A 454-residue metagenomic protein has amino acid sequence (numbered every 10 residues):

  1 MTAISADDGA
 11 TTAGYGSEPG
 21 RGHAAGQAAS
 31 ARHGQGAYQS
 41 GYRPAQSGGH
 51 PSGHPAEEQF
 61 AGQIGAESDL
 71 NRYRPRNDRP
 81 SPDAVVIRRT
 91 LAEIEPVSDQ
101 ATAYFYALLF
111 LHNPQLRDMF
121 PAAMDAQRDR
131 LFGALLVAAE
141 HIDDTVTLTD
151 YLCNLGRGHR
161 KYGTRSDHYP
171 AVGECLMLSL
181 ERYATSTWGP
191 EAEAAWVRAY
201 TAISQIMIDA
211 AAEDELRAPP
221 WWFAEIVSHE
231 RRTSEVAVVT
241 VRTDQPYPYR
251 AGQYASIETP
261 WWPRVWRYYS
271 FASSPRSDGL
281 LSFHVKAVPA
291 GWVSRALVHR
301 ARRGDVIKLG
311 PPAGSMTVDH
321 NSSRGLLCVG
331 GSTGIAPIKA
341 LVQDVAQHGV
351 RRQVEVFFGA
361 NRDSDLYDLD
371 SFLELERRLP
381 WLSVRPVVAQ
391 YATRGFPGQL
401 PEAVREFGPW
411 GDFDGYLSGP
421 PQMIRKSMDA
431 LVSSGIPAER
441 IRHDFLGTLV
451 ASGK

Functional and structural regions predicted by a protein language model:
M1-W221: Globin-like tetrapyrrole-binding proteins
T2-D8, G14, E18, G41 (+6 more regions): Reductase modules of NAD(P)H-dependent flavoproteins
R217-V306, P312, R324, A360-N361 (+1 more regions): Ferredoxin-reductase
G252, G334, P420: Short, conserved phosphate/pyrophosphate- and ester-handling motifs at nucleotide-, phospho-/glycolipid
H320-G325, P409-D412: Short helix-loop-beta connector
G325-L327, E355, D414: Structural motif
C328-V329, T333-G349: Phosphate-binding glycine-rich loops and their immediate beta-loop-alpha structural context
